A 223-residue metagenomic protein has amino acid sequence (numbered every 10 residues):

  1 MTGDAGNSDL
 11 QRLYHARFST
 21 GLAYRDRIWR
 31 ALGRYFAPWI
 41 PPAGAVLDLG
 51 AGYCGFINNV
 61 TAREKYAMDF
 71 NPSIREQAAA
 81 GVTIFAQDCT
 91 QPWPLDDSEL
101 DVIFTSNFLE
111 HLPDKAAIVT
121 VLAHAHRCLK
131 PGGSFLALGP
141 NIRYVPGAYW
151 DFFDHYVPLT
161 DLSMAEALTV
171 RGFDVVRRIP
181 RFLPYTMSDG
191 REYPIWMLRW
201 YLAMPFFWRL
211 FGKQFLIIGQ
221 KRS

Functional and structural regions predicted by a protein language model:
M1-S98, V102-S106, I118, L122 (+1 more regions): Conserved N-terminal segment of class I S-adenosyl-L-methionine
P41, L112-P113, L129-P131: Helix-to-beta-strand junctions that scaffold the AdoMet/dcAdoMet cofactor pocket in Class I SAM-dependent enzymes
I84, E166, R177-S223: A C-terminal cap/extension of S-adenosyl-L-methionine-dependent methyltransferases that defines the acceptor-substrate
N107-H111: Short catalytic micro-motifs in class I SAM-dependent methyltransferases
V119-P131: A short glycine-rich, Lys/Arg-flanked "PGG" loop and its adjoining helix->strand segment in the class I
G132-G139: Conserved beta-strand signature within the Rossmann-like core of class I S-adenosyl-L-methionine
P140-V145, P158, R181-P184: Short "lid" loop at the C-terminus of a central beta-strand within the Rossmann-like core of SAM-dependent
A148-S163: Acceptor-substrate binding/catalytic loop of class I
